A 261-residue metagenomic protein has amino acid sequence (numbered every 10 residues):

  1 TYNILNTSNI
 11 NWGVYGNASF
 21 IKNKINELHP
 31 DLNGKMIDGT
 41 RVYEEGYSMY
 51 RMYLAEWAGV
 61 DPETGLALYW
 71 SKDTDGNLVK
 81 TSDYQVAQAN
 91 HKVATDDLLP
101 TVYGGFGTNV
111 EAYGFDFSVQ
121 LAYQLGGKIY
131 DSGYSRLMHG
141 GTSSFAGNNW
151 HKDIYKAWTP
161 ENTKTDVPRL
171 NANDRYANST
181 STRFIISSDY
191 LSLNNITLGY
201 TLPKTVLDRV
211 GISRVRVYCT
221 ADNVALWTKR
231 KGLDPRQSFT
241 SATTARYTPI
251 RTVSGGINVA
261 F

Functional and structural regions predicted by a protein language model:
T1, G13-Y15, G105-G107, N195-G199 (+1 more regions): Membrane-embedded beta-strand positions in outer-membrane beta-barrel channels/transporters
N3-L98, I129, M138: Conserved small-residue
I4, A18-K24, A112-G114, Y123-G127 (+4 more regions): Transmembrane beta-strands of outer-membrane beta-barrel pores
S8, G114-V119, T205-V206: Repeated loop/turn-to-beta-strand initiation elements of outer-membrane beta-barrel proteins
I10, P100-G104, D189-N194, P249-V253: Residues that define the transmembrane beta-barrel architecture of outer-membrane proteins
V14-G16, V119, V217-C219, I257: Membrane-embedded beta-strand positions of outer-membrane beta-barrel proteins
G39-G65, T142, N149, I154-N162 (+2 more regions): C-terminal beta-signal and terminal closure region of outer-membrane beta-barrel proteins
Q124-R216: Extracytoplasmic gating/loop element in the C-terminal half of outer-membrane beta-barrel translocons and assembly
